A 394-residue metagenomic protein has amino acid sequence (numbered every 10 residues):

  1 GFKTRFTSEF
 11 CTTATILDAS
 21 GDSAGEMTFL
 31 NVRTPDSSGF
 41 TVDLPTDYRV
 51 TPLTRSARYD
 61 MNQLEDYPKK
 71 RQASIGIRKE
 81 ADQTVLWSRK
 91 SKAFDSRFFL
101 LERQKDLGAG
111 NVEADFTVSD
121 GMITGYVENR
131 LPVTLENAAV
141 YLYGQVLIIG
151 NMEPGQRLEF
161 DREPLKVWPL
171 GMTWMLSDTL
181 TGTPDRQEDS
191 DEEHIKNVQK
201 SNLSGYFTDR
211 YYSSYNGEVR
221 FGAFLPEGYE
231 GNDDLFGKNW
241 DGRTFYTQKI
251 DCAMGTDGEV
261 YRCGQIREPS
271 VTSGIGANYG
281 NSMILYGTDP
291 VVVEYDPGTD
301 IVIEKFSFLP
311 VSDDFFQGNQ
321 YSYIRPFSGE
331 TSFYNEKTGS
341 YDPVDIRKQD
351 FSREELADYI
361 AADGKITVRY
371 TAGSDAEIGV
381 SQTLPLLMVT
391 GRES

Functional and structural regions predicted by a protein language model:
F2-D22, G264, G280: Alpha-helical transmembrane signal-anchor/signal-peptide segments
T15-G39: Short extracytoplasmic
S23-M27, I123, Y341: Hydrophobic residues embedded in beta-strands of well-ordered beta-sheets
S37-G329: Accessory, solvent-exposed terminal regions and/or long lumenal/extracellular loops of proteins
R157-P164, V293-Y295, P343-Y359: Exposed aromatic-hydrophobic patches
Q317-D345, T367-R369: Short beta-strand segments and strand-loop junctions that repeat across beta-rich extracellular domains
I346-E377, L386: Cysteine-clustered segments with highest specificity for TGF-beta superfamily mature ligands
A376-S394: Proprotein-processing/basic-patch segments
